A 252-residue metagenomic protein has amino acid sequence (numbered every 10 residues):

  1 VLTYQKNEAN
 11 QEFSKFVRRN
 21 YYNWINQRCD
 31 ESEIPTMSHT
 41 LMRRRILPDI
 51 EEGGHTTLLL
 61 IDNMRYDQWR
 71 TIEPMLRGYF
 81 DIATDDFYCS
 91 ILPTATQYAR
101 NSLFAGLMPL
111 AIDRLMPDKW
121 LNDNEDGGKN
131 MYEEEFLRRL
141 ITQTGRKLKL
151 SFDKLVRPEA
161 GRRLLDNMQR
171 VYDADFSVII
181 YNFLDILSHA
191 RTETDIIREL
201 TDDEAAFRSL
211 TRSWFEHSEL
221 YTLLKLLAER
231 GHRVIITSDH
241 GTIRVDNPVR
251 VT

Functional and structural regions predicted by a protein language model:
V1-T252: Feature captures the catalytic ectodomains and active-site-proximal regions of enzymes that hydrolyze or transfer
